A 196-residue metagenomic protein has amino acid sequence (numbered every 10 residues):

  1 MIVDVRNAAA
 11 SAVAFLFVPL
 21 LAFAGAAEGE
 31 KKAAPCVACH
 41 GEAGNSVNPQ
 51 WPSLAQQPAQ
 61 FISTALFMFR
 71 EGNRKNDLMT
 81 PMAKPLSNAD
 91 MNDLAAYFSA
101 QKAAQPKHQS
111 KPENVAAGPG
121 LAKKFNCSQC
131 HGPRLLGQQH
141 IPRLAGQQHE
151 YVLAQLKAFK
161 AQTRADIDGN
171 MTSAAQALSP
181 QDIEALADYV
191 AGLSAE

Functional and structural regions predicted by a protein language model:
I2-A12: Bacterial N-terminal signal peptides that target proteins for export
P19-A24: N-terminal signal peptide c-region/cleavage motif recognized by signal peptidases
G25-A43, P106, S110-P133, Q148: Sequence/structural segment immediately N-terminal to covalent heme-attachment motifs in c-type and related
G44-R74, T80-L86, P119, K123 (+3 more regions): Gly/Gly-Pro-rich "capping" loops immediately C-terminal to redox-active cysteine motifs in periplasmic/lumenal
K84-P106, E150, Q176-E196: C-terminal capping alpha-helices of c-type cytochrome domains
